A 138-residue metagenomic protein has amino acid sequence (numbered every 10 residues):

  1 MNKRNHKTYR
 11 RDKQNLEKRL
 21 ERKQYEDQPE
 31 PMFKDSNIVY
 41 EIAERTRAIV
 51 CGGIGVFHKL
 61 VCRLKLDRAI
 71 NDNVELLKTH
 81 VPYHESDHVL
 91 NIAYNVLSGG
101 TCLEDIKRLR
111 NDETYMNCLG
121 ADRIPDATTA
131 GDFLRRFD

Functional and structural regions predicted by a protein language model:
M1-D138: Dynamic "connector" segments at or just before major functional cores
